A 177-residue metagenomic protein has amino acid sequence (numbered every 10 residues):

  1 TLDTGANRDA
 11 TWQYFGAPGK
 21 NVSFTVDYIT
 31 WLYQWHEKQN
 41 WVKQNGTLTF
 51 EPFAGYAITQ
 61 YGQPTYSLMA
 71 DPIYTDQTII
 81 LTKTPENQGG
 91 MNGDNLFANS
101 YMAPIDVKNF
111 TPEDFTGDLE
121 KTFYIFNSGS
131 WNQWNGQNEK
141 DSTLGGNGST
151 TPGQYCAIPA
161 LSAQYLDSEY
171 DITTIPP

Functional and structural regions predicted by a protein language model:
T1-Y28, K43-T122: A short, polar beta-strand/turn micro-motif
T30-Q39, F123, W131: Hydrophobic beta-strand positions in blades of beta-propellers and related beta-sheet-rich domains
Y33-D71, S149-P177: Charged, amphipathic alpha-helical scaffolding segments
G90-P177: Long, internal scaffold/assembly segments composed of regular secondary structure
